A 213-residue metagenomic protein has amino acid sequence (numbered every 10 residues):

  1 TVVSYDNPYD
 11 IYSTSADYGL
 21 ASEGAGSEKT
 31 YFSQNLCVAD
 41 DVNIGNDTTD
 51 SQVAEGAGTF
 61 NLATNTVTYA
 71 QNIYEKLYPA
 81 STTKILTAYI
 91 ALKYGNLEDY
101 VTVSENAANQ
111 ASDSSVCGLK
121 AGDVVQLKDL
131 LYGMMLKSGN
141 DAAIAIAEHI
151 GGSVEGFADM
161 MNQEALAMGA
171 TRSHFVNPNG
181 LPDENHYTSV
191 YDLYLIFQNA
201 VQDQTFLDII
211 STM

Functional and structural regions predicted by a protein language model:
V2-Y191, L195-Q204: Active-site-adjacent loops and short helices of periplasmic peptidoglycan-processing enzymes
Q202-M213: Conserved active-site loop region of the serine DD-peptidase/beta-lactamase
